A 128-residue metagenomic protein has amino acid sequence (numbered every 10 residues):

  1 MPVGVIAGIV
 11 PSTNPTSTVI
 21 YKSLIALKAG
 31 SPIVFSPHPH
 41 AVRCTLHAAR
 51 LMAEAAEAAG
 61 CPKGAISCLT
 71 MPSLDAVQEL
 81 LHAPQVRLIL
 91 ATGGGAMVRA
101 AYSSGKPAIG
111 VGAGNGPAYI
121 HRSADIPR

Functional and structural regions predicted by a protein language model:
M1-E54, A59, S104-K106, N115: Conserved small-residue-rich beta-alpha loop and adjacent elements that most often cradle the phosphate/pyrophosphate
V5, C68-R128: Conserved NAD(P)+-binding/catalytic subdomain of aldehyde/semialdehyde dehydrogenases
P62-I66: Short acidic capping loops at alpha-helix termini that bridge into adjacent secondary structure
